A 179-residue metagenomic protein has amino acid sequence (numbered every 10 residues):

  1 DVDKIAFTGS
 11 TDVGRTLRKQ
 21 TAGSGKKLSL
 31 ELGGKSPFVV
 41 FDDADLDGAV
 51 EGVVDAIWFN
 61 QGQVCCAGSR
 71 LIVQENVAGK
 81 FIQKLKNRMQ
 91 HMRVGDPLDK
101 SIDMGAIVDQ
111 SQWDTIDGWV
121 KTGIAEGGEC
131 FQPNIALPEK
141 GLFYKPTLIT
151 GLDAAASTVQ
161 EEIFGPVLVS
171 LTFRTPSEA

Functional and structural regions predicted by a protein language model:
K4, S10-D153, F173-A179: ALDH superfamily catalytic-core signature
V159: Short, solvent-exposed loop/beta-turn-alpha elements that line the ligand-binding surface or hinge of extracytoplasmic
E162: Short acidic/histidine- and often glycine-rich active-site loop of Leloir-type glycosyltransferases that engages
P166: Glycine-rich nucleotide-phosphate-binding loops and adjacent flexible coil segments
V169-L171: Active-site donor-binding acidic/aromatic loop of nucleotide-activated sugar and phosphosugar transferases involved
